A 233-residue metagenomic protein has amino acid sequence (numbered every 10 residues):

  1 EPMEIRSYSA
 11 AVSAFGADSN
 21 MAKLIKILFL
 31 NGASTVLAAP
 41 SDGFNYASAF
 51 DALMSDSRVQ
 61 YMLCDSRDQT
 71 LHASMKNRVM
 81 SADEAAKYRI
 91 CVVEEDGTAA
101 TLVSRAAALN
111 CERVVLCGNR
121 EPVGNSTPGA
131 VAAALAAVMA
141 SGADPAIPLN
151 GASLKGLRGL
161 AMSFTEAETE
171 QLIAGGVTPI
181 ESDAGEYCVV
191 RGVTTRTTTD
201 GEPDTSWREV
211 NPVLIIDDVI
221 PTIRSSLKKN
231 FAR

Functional and structural regions predicted by a protein language model:
E1-R233: Surface-exposed assembly/interface segments
